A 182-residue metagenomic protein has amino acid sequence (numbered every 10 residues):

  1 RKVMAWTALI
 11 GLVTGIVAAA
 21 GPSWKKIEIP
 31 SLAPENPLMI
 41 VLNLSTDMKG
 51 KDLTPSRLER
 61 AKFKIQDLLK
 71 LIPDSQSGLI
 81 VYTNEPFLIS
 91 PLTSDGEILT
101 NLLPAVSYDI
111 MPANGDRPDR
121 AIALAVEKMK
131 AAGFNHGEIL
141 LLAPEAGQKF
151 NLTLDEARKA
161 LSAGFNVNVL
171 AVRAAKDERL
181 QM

Functional and structural regions predicted by a protein language model:
R1-L12, I16: Juxtamembrane linker/hinge segments adjacent to transmembrane helices in membrane proteins
A5, N101, R158: Surface-exposed charge patches
V17, I72-P73, V167: A broadly tuned "polar low-complexity/structure-edge" signature
G21-H136, N151: Membrane-embedded segments
L42, I80-T83, L142-E145, L170-R173: Active-site-proximal beta-strand/loop segments in catalytic clefts of secreted hydrolases
P112-D116, E138, E145-M182: VWA/integrin I-like adhesion module and closely mimicked acidic/polar interface patches used
